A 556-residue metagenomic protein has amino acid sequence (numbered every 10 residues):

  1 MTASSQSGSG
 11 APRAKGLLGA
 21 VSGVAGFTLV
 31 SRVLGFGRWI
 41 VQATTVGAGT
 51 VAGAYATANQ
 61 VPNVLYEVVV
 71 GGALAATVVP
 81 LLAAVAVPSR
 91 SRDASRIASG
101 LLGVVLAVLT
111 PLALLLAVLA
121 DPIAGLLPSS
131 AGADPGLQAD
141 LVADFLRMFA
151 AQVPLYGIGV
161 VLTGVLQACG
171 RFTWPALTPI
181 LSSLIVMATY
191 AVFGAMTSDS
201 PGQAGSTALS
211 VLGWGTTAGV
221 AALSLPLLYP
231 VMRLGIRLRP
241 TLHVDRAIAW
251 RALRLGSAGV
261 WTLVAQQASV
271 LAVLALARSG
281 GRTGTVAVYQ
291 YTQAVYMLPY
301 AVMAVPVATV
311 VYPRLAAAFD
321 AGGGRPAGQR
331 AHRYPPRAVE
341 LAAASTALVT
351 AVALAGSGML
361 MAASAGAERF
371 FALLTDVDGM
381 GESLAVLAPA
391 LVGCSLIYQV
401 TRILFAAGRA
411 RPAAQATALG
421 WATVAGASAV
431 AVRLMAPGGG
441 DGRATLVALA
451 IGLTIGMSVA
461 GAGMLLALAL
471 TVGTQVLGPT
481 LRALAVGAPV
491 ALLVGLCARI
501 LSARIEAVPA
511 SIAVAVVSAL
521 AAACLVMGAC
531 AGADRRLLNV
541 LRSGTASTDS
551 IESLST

Functional and structural regions predicted by a protein language model:
M1-T556: Membrane-embedded alpha-helical bundles of multi-pass transporters/translocases, especially carrier/permease families
